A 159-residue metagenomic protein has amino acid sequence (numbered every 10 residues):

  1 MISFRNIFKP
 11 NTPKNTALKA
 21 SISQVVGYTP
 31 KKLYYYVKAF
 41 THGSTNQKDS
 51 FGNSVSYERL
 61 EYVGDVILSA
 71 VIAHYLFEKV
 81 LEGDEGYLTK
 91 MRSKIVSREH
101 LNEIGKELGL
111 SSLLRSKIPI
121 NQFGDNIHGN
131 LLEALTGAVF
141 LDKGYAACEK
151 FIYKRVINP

Functional and structural regions predicted by a protein language model:
M1-P159: Double-stranded RNA-binding/processing signature
